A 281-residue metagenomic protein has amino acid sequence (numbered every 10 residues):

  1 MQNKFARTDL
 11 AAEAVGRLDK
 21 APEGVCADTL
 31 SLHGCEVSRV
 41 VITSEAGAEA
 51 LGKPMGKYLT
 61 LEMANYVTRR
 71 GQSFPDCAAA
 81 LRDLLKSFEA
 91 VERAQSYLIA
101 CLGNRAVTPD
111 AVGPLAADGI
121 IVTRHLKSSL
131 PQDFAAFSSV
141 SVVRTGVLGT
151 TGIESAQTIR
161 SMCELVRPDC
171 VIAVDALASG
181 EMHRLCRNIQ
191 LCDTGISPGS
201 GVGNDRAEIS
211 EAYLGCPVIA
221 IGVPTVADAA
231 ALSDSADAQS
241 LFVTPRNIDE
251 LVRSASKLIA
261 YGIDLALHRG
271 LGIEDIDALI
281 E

Functional and structural regions predicted by a protein language model:
M1-M55: N-terminal amphipathic/basic leader segments beginning at the initiator methionine
A46-V91: An N-terminal, well-structured beta->alpha segment
T60-A64, S96-V107, V142-G146: Short glycine-rich or small-residue beta-strand-to-loop segments that form or flank ligand, phosphate, metal/Fe-S
L102-D110, G149, A176-G180: Gly/Ser/Thr-rich loops at beta-strand to alpha-helix junctions that form or flank small-molecule/cofactor-binding
N104-S138, V142: Glycine-rich phosphate/diphosphate-binding loop of Rossmann-like nucleotide-binding domains
D133-C163: A structural-propensity feature for long, helix-poor, extended segments
V143-R144, Q157, A173-E281: A structural signal for small-residue-enriched, beta-sheet-centric alpha/beta enzyme cores and oligomeric scaffold folds
